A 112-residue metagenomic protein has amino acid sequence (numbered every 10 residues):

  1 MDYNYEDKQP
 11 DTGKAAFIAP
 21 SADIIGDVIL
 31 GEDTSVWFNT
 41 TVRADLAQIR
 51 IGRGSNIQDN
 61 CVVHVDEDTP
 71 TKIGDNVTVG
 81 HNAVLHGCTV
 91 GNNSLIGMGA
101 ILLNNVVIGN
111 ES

Functional and structural regions predicted by a protein language model:
M1-A16: Extreme N-terminal tail/first-helix region
D2-N4, I24, Q48: Residue-level preference for alpha-helix termini and adjacent loops
K14, A19-P20, I25-G26, G31-E32 (+12 more regions): Left-handed beta-helix
